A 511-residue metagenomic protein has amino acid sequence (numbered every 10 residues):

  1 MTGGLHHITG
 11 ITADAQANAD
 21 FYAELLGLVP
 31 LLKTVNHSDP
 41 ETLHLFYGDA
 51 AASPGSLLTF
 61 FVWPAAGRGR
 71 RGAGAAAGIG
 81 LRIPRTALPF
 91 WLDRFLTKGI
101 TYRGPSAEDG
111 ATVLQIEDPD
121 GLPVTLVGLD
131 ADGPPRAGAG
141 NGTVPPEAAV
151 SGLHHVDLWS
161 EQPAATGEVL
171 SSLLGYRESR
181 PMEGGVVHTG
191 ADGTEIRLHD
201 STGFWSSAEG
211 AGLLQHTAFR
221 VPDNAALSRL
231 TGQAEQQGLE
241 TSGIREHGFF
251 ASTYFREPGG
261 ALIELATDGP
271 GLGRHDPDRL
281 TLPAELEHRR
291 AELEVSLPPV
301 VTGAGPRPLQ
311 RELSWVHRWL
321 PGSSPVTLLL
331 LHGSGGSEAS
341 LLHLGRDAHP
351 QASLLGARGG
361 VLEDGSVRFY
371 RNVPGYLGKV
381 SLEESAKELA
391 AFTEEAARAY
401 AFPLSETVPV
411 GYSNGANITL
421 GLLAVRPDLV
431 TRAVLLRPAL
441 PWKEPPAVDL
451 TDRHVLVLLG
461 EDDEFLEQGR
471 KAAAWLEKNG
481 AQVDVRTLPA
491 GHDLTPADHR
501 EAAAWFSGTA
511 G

Functional and structural regions predicted by a protein language model:
M1-A19, A76-I83, A131-G167, G212-R220 (+1 more regions): N-terminal beta-strand motif that seeds the catalytic metal site of vicinal oxygen chelate
G4-A13, L43-F46, S56, P64-R94 (+4 more regions): Vicinal oxygen chelate
I11-P54, T97, P105-Q115, L158-D200: Core segments of cupin and vicinal oxygen chelate
L31-T34, F90-G152, P181-M182, V186-L198 (+1 more regions): Vicinal oxygen chelate
L309-F402: Serine-hydrolase catalytic machinery in alpha/beta-hydrolase-like enzymes
E406-T451: Primarily recognizes the serine-hydrolase "nucleophile elbow" in alpha/beta-hydrolase and SGNH/GDSL folds
L456-G460: Short beta-strand/loop motif that positions the catalytic acidic residue of the alpha/beta-hydrolase fold
R470, E477, Q482-G511: C-terminal catalytic histidine-bearing segment of alpha/beta-hydrolase fold enzymes
